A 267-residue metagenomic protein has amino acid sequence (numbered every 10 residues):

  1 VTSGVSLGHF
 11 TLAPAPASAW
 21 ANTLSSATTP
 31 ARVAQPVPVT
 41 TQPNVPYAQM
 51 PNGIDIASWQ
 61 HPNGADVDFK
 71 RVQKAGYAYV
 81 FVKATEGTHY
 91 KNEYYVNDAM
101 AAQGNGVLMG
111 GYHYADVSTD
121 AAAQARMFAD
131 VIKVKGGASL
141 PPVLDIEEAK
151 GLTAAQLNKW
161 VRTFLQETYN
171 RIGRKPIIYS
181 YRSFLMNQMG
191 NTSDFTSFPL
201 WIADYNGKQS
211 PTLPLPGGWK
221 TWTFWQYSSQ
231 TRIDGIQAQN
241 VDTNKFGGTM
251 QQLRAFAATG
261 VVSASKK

Functional and structural regions predicted by a protein language model:
V1-H9: Secretory targeting and sorting signals
F10-S58, D194-K267: Functionally critical loop-and-helix segments that line ligand-binding/catalytic clefts of soluble enzyme domains
P38-R171: Substrate-binding cleft of extracellular glycoside hydrolase catalytic domains
N63, R71, A99, S118 (+4 more regions): Solvent-exposed, flexible loop/coil residues
V67-F69, Y95, Q124, L157 (+4 more regions): Surface-exposed beta-strand edges and their flanking turn/coil or helix-capping segments
H89, S118, L185, Q209 (+1 more regions): Flexible, glycine-rich phosphate/dinucleotide-binding loops and adjacent beta-alpha linkers at cofactor/substrate
M127-G136, A155-L165, F184-S193, G218-G235: Short secondary-structure transition/capping segments
L140-L215: Catalytic domains of cell-wall/extracellular-matrix polysaccharide-remodeling enzymes, centered on de-N-acetylation
